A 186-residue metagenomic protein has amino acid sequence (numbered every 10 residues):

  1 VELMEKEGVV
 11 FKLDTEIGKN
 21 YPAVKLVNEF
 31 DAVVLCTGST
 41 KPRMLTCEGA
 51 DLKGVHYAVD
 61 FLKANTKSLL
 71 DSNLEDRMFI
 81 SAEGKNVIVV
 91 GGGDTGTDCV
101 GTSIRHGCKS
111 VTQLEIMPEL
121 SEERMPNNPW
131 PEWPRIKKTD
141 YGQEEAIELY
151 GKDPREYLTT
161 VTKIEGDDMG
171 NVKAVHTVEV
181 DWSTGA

Functional and structural regions predicted by a protein language model:
V1-M44, T66-R77, I104-A186: A Rossmann-like FAD-binding core segment of flavoenzymes
F30, L52, D76, E83-K85: A residue-level detector for conformationally permissive "hinge/kink" positions
V34, L45, V87-V89, C99: Short glycine- and Lys/Arg-enriched binding-loop motifs that mark or flank ligand-binding interfaces
C36-D51, V55-V59: Flavin (primarily FAD) binding-site architecture
L52-T66, D181-S183: Mobile, glycine-enriched helix-loop/loop "lid" segments at the mouths of ligand-binding/catalytic clefts that gate
I80-G93: Beta1/beta-strand and adjacent pyrophosphate-binding region of the FAD-binding site in flavoprotein oxidoreductases
D94-V100: Short glycine/serine/threonine-rich phosphate/pyrophosphate-binding segments that cradle anionic phosphate groups
